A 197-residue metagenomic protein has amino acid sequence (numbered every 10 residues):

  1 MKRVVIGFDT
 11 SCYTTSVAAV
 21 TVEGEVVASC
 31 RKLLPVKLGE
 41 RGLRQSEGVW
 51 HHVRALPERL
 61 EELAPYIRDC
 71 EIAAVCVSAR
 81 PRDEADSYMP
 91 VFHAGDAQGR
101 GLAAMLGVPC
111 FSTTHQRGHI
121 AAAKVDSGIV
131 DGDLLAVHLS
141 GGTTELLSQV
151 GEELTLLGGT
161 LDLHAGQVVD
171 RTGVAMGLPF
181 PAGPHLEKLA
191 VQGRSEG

Functional and structural regions predicted by a protein language model:
M1-R3, V108-L135: Conserved phosphate-binding catalytic cores of ATP/NTP-utilizing and phosphoryl-transfer enzymes
R3, G7-S11, A18, V27-S29 (+3 more regions): A short helix-loop
S11-W50, T155-L156: Short glycine-rich, Thr/Ser-proximal phosphate-binding strand/loop in the N-terminal lobe of ATP-dependent enzymes
T14, S78-D83, T114-I120, T143: Acidic, glycine-rich active-site loops and adjacent beta-strand->loop/helix elements that engage anionic groups
C30-K32, H51-Y66: Short, well-ordered amphipathic alpha-helical segments that serve as non-catalytic structural scaffolds within diverse
A64-R100: Short beta-strand-loop/turn "lid" adjacent to the catalytic site in phosphate-handling enzymes
A97-P109: Alpha-helix C-terminal capping segments
